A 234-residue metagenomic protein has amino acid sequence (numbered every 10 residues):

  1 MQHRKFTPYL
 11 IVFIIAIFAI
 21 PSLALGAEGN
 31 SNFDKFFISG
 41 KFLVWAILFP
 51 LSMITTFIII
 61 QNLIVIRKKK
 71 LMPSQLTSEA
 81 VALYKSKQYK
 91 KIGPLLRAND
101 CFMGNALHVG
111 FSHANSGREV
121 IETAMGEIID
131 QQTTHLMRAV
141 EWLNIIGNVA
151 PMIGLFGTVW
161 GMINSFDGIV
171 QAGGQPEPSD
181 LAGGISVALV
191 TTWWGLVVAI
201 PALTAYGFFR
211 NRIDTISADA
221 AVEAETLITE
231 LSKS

Functional and structural regions predicted by a protein language model:
M1-A27: N-terminal secretory/membrane targeting signals
R4, G40, Q175, S179-G183: Juxtamembrane/transmembrane-helix boundary motifs in multi-pass membrane proteins
S22-Q75: Hydrophobic membrane-targeting segments
G40-V44, Q132, L136-A150, G184 (+1 more regions): Loop-to-transmembrane-helix entry motif
K41, T55-T56, I92, L107 (+3 more regions): Residue-level signature of catalytic and energy-coupling elements of molecular machines, predominantly ATP/GTP-dependent
I47-I60, I146, A150-F156, V197-V198: Lipid-exposed faces of alpha-helical membrane segments in multi-pass integral membrane proteins
K69-F156, W160-Q175, T204-S234: Predominantly long cytosolic amphipathic alpha-helical stalk/bundle segments
S179-Y206, R210: Pore-lining and gate-forming transmembrane alpha-helices of multi-pass membrane transport proteins
